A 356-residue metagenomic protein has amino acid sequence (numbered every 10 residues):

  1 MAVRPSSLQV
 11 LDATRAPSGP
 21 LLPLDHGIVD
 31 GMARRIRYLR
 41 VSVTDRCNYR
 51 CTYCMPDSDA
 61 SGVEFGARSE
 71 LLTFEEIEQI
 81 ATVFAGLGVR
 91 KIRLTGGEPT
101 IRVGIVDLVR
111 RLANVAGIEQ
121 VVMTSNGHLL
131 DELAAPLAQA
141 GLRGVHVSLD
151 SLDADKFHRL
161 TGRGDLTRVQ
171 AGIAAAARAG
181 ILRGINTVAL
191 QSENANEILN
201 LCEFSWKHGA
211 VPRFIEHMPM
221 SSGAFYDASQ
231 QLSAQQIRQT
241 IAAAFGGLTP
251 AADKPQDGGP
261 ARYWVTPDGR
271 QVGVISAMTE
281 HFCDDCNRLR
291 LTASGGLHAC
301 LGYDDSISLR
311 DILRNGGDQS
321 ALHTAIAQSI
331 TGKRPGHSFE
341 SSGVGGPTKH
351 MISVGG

Functional and structural regions predicted by a protein language model:
M1-R40, R46-R50, Q239-A252, H337-S342 (+1 more regions): Flexible, acidic/Gly-rich N-terminal and inter-domain linker regions that tether and position cofactor-handling modules
S6-D12, D155-H158, R163-G273, D311: Radical SAM enzyme [4Fe-4S]-AdoMet core and its adjacent flexible, acidic and glycine-rich loops/tails across
P20, G31, G62-V63, A81 (+2 more regions): Bacterial inner-membrane juxtamembrane interface segments
G31-F74: Canonical Radical SAM [4Fe-4S] cluster-binding loop centered on the CxxxCxxC motif and its immediate flanking residues
Y49, A154-D155, H281, I307: Glycine-centered loop/turn positions within well-structured domains that cap or flank conserved ligand/cofactor-binding
L71-L94, E98-I215: Radical SAM/AdoMet-radical enzyme domain recognition
S125, A252, S276: Short loop/edge segments at beta-strand edges and connector loops that shape dinucleotide/nucleotide cofactor-binding
M278-G356: Flexible mid-to-C-terminal extensions adjoining Fe-S/redox cofactors in radical SAM and related proteins
